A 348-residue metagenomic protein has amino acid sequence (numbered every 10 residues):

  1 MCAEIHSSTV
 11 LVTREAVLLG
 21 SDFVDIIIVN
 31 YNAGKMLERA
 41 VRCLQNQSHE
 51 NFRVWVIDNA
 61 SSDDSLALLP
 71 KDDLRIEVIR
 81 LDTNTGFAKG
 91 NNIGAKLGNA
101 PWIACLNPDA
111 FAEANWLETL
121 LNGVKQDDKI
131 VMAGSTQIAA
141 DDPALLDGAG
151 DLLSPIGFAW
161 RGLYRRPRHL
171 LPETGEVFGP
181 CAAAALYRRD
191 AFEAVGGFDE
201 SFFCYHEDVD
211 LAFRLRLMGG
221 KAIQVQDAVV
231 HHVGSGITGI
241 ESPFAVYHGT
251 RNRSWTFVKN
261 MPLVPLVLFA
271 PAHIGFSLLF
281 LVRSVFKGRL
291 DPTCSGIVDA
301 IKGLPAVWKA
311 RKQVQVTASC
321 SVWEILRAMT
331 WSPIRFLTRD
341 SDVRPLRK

Functional and structural regions predicted by a protein language model:
E4, M218, A222-W331: Active-site-adjacent helix/loop segment of glycosyltransferases that harbors family-specific signature motifs
R42-N51: Short, acidic, metal-binding catalytic loop of nucleotide-sugar glycosyltransferases
C43, D58-A67, T83: A conserved acidic beta->alpha catalytic loop
R80-G98, P108: Glycine-rich, basic loop-to-helix element that forms the pyrophosphate-binding segment of sugar-nucleotide handling
I103: Short aromatic/hydrophobic "clamp" motif used to bind/position activated sugar donors
A110-L153: Conserved donor NDP-sugar-binding/catalytic core segment of glycosyltransferases
L120, F178-V229: A short, conserved alpha-helix in the catalytic core of glycosyltransferases
L145-L146, P155-A159, R166-D190, C204 (+3 more regions): A recurrent flexible, glycine/aromatic-enriched loop bordering the glycosyltransferase active site that acts as
